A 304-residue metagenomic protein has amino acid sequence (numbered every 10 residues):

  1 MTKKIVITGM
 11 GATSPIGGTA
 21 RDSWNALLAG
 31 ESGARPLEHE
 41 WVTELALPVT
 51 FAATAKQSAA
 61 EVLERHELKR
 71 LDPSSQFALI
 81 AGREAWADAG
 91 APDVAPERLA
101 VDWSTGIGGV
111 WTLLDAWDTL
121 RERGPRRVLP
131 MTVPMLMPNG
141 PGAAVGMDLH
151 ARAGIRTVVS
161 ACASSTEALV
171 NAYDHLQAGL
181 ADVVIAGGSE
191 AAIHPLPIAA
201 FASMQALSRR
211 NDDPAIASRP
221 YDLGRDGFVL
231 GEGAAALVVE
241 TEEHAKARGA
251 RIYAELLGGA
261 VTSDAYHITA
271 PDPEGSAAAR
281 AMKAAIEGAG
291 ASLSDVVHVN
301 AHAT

Functional and structural regions predicted by a protein language model:
M1-R35: N-terminal phosphate-binding or glycine-rich loops at protein starts, especially the Walker A/P-loop of NTPases
T2, D88-S104, A116-M131, A144-I155 (+4 more regions): Structural signature of cysteine-dependent C-C bond-forming condensing enzymes
K4-T8, S32-P36, D212-A291, D295-H298: Condensing-enzyme catalytic core mediating Claisen C-C bond formation in acyl metabolism
I7, L28-S160, S189-I198, L293-T304: Conserved beta-ketoacyl condensing-enzyme motif
T8-G11, D102-S104, V159, V184-E190 (+3 more regions): Short beta-strand segments
R21-N25, L113-R126, H175-A178, I198-N211 (+1 more regions): A glycine- and small-aliphatic-rich helix-loop capping segment at beta-alpha/alpha-beta transitions that lines
E44-A53, G109-T112, A191-S218, A236 (+2 more regions): Active-site-adjacent elements of ketosynthase-type condensing enzymes
S165: Short conserved active-site loop signatures built around small residues
